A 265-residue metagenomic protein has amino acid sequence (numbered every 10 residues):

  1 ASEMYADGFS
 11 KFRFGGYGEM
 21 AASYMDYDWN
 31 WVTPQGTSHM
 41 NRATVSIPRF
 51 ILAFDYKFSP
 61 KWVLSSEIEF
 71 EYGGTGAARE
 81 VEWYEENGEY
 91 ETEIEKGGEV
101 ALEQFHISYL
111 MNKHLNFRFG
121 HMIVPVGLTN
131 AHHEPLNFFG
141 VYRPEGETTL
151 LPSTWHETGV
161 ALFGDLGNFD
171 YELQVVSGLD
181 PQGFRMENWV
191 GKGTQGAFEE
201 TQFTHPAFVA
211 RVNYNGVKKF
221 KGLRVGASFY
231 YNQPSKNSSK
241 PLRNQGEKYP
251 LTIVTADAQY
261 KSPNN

Functional and structural regions predicted by a protein language model:
A1-S2, N265: Accessible peptide chain termini
E3-M25, M40-P181, T204-V209, N213-F220 (+1 more regions): Outer membrane beta-barrel
N30-M40, G76-K96, D180-E199, S235-Y249: Solvent-exposed loop segments that connect transmembrane elements
S153, E199-A207, Q245-I253: Active-site glycine- and acidic-residue-rich loops that bind and position anionic ligands or nucleotide-like cofactors
F163-E200, R224-G226, K248-Y249, T255-Y260: Glycine/serine-rich loop-strand microenvironments at binding/catalytic pocket rims
W189-S238: Loop-centered beta-sheet repeat module
K218-N265: Detector for outer-membrane/organellar transmembrane beta-barrel domains, recognizing the amphipathic beta-strand
